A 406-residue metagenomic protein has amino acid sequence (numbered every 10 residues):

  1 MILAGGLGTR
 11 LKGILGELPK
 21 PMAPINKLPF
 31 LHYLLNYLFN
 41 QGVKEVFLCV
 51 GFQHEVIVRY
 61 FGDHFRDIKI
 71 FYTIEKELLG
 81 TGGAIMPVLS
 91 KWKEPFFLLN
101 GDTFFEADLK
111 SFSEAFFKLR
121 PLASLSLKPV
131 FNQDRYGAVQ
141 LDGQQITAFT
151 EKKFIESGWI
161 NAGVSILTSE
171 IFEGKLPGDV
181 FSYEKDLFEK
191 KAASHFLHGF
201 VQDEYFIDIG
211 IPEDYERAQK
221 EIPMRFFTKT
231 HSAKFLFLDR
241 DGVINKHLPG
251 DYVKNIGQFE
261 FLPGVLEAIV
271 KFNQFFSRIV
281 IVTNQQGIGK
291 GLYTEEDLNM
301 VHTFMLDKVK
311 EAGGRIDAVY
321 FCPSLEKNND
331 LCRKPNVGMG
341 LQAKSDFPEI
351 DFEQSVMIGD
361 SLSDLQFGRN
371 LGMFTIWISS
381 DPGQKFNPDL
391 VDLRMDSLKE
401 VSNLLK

Functional and structural regions predicted by a protein language model:
M1-V58, P263: N-terminal glycine-rich phosphate-binding loop and ensuing alpha1 helix
C49, V265, I269-M305, D317-N328 (+1 more regions): Substrate-recognition element of Asp-dependent hydrolases with the DxDx(T/V) motif
V58-G143: Conserved beta-loop-beta/alpha segment of the NTase-like Rossmann-fold superfamily that binds/positions NTPs
T73, D392-E400: Short acidic-hydrophobic, aromatic-tinged amphipathic segments that line or gate anion-handling sites
K93, F97, L331-L365: Conserved Lys-Pro-Asp/Glu-containing loop-to-beta segment of HAD-superfamily phosphomonoesterases, centered on
F96-F97, F104, L109-F117, V130-Q133 (+1 more regions): Catalytic-core segments of class I nucleotidyltransferases/pyrophosphorylases that form NMP-activated intermediates
S232-R278: Active-site neighborhood of HAD-like aspartate-dependent phosphohydrolases
M357-M395: Acidic, Mg2+-coordinating phosphoryl-transfer loop and its flanking beta/alpha structural elements, shared across
